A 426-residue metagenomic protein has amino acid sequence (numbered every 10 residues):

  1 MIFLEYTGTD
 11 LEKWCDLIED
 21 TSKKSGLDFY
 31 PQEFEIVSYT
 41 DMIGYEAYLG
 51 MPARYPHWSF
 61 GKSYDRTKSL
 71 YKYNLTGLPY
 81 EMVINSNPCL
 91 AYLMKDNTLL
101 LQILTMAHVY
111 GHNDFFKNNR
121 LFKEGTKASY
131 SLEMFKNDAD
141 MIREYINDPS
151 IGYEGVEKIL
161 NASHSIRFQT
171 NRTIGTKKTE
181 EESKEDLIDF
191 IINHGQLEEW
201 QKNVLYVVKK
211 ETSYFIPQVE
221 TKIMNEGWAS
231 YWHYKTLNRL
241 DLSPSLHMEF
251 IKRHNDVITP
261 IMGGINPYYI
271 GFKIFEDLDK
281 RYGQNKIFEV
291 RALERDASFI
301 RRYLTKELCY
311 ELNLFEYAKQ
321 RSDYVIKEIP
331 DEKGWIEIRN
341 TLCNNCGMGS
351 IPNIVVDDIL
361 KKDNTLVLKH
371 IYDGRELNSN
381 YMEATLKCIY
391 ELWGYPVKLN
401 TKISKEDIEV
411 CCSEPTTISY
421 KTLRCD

Functional and structural regions predicted by a protein language model:
M1-K24, S129-Y130, M134-I174: Extended, regular secondary-structure scaffolds
T9-C89, E124, E181-G195, E409: Auxiliary, metal-adjacent structural segments of Zn-dependent hydrolase domains
K68, P88-T105, I216-T221: Short pre-active-site segment immediately N-terminal to the catalytic Zn-binding motif
S86-P88, E211-S213, Y372: Short, histidine-centered active-site or binding-site loop motifs used for metal coordination, general acid-base
C89, D96, L100, L246-D426: Non-catalytic terminal regions of proteins
K95-I103, F115-P149, H247-E249: Post-HEXXH active-site segment of zinc metalloproteases
L100-K117, E226-S230, Y234: Active-site recognition of the HExxH zinc-binding catalytic motif
E144-N225, T236-P330, L360-K361: Long, well-structured alpha-helical subdomains associated with metal-dependent extracellular/ecto-lumenal hydrolases
